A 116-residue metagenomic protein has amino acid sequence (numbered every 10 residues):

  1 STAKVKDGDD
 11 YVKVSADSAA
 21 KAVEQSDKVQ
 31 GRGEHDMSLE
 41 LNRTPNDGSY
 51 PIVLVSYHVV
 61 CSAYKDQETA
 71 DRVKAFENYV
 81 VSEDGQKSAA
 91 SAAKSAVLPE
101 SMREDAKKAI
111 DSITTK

Functional and structural regions predicted by a protein language model:
S1-E83, S91-K116: Flexible, solvent-exposed loop/hinge segments that line or gate ligand/substrate-binding clefts
